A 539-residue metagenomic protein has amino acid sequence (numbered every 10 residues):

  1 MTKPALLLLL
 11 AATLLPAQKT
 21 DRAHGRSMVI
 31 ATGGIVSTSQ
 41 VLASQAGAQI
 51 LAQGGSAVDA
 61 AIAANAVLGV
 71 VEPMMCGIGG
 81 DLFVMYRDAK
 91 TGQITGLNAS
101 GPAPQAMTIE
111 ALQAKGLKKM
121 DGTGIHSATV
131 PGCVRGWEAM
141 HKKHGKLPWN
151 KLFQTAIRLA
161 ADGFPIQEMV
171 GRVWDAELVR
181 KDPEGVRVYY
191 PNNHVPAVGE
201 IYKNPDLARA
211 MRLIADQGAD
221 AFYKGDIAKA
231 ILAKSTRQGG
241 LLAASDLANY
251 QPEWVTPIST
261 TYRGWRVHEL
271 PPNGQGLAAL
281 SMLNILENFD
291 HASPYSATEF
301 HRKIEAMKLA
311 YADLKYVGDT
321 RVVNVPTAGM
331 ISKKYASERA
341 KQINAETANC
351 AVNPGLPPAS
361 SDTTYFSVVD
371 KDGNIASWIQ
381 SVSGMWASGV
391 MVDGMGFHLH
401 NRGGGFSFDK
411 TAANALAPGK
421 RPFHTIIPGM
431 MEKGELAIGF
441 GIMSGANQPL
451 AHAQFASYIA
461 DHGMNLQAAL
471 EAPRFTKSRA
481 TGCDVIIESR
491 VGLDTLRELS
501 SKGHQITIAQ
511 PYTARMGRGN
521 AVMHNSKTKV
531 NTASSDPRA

Functional and structural regions predicted by a protein language model:
M1-L6: Bacterial N-terminal signal peptides that target proteins for export
L9-A17: Hydrophobic h-region of N-terminal signal peptides that target proteins for export in Gram-negative bacteria
Q18-Q45, Q49, A57-G218, F222-K224 (+5 more regions): Noncatalytic scaffold domains of N-terminal-nucleophile
V70-G77, D81-T95, L241-A243, N374-I438 (+2 more regions): Active-site rim segments in enzyme catalytic domains, especially the processed small/beta chain of N-terminal
W254, S360-T363, H424-I426: Short, small/polar residue-rich loop motifs at catalytic or cofactor-binding pockets
H268-G276, T363-S367, I379-V390, I442-P449: Glycine-rich phosphate/pyrophosphate-binding beta-alpha loops
D290-V382, G394-M395, R402, Q510: Internal maturation/activation junctions in enzymes
F300, D372, K420, H452 (+1 more regions): Extended C-terminal subregions enriched in glycine
